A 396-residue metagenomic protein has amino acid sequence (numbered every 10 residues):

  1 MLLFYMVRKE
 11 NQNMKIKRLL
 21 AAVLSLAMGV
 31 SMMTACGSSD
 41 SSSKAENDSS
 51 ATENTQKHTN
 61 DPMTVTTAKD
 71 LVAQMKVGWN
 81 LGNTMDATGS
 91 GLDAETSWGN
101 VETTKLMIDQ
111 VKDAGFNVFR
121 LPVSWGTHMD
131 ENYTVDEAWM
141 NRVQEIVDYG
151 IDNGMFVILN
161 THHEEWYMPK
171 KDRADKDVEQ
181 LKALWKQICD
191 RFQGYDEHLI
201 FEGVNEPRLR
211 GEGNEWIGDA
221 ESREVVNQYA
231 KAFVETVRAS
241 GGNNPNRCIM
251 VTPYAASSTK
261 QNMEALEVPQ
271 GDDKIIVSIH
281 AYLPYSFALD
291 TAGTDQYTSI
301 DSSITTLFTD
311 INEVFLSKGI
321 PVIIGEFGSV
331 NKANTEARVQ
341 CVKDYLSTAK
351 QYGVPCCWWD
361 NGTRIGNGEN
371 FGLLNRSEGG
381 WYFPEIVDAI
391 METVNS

Functional and structural regions predicted by a protein language model:
M1-N13: Short, Lys/Arg-enriched N-terminal segments with co-localized hydrophobic residues within the first ~10-30 amino acids
S31-A35: C-terminal motif of bacterial Sec signal peptides marking the signal peptidase cleavage site
G37-S39: Bacterial signal peptide processing site
A51-V118: N-terminal carbohydrate-binding accessory modules
D61, G99-F119, M129, Y133-H162 (+2 more regions): An active-site-proximal structural segment forming one wall of the substrate-binding cleft that immediately precedes
L81-T103, D130-V135, R173, S286-I304 (+1 more regions): Acidic/histidine-rich helix-loop elements that form or flank divalent-metal/phosphate-binding sites at the catalytic
E179-G293, L307-V330, Q351-Y352: Active-site region of glycoside hydrolase catalytic domains
T305-Y382: Substrate-binding cleft of secreted/luminal carbohydrate-active enzymes
